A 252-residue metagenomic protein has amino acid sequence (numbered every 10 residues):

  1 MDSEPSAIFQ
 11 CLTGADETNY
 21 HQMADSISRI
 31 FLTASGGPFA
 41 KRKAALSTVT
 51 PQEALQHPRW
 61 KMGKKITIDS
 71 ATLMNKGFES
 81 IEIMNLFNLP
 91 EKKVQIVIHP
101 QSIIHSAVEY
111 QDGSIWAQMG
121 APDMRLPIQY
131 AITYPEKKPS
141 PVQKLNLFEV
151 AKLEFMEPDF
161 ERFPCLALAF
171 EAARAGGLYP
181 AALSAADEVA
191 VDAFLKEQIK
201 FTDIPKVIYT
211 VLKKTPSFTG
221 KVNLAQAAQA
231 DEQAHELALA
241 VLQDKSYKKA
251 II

Functional and structural regions predicted by a protein language model:
M1-I252: Catalytic, metal-anchored helix/loop core of enzyme active sites in primary metabolism
